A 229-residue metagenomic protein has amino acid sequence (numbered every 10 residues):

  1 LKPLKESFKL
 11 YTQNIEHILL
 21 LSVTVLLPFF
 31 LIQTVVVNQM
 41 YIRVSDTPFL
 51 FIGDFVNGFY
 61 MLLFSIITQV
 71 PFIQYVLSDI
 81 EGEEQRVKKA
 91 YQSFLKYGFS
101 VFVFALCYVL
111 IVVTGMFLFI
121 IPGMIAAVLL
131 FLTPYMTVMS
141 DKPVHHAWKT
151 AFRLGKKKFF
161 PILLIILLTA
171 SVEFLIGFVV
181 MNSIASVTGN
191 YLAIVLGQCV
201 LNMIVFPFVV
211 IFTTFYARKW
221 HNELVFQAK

Functional and structural regions predicted by a protein language model:
L1-K229: Hydrophobic alpha-helical membrane segments
